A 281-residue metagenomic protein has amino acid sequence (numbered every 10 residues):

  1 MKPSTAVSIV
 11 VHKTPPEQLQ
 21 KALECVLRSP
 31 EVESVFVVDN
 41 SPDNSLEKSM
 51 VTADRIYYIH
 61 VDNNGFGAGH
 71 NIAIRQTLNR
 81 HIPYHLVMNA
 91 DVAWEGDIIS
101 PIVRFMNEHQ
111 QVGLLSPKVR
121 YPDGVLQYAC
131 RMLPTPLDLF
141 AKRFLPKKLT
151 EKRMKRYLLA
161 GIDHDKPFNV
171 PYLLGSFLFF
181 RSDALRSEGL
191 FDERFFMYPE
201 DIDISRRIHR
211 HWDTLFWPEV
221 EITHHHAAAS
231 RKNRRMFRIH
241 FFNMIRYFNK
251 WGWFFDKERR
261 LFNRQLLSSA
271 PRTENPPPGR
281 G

Functional and structural regions predicted by a protein language model:
T14-R28: Short, well-formed alpha-helical segments that are part of the catalytic scaffolds of diverse glycosyltransferases
P16, V37-E47: A conserved acidic beta->alpha catalytic loop
V61-T77: Glycine-rich, basic loop-to-helix element that forms the pyrophosphate-binding segment of sugar-nucleotide handling
H81-A93: Short beta-strand-to-loop acidic/aromatic patch adjacent to the donor-nucleotide binding site
A93-A129: Conserved donor NDP-sugar-binding/catalytic core segment of glycosyltransferases
P134-V170: Short, flexible, basic/aromatic active-site loop/helix in glycosyltransferases
I162-D165, N169-E221: A short, conserved alpha-helix in the catalytic core of glycosyltransferases
D203-R206, R210-G279: Active-site-adjacent helix/loop segment of glycosyltransferases that harbors family-specific signature motifs
